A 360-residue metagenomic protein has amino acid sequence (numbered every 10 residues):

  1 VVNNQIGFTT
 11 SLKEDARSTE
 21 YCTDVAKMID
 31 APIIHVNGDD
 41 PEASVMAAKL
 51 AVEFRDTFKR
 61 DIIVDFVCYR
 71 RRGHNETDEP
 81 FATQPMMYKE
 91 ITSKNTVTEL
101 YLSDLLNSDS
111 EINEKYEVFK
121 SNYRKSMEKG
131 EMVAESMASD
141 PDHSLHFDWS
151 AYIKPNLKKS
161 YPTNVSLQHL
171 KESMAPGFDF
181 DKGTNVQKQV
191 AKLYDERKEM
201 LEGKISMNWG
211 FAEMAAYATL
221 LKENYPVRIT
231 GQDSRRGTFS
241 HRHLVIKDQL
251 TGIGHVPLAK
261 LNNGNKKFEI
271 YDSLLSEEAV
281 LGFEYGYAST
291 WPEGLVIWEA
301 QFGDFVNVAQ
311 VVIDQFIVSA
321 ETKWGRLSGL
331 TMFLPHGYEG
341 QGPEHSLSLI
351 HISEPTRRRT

Functional and structural regions predicted by a protein language model:
V1, I63-D65, R228, L295-I297 (+1 more regions): Structural motif
V1-D24, I33-K59, W209-A216, T238-R326: Thiamine diphosphate
V2-A134, D304, E339-G340, R357: Glycine-rich ThDP/TPP pyrophosphate-binding loop and its adjacent helix/strand module within ThDP-dependent enzymes
N4-I6, D65-P80, E117-S126, M137-K154 (+3 more regions): A glycine-rich phosphate-binding loop feature that marks nucleotide/adenosyl-phosphate handling sites
Q5, V25-I29, A47-F54, F58 (+13 more regions): Generic, well-ordered alpha-helical scaffold segments in large soluble proteins
I6-T10, M28-G38, T83-M87, K159 (+6 more regions): Glycine- and acidic
E114-V227, R357: Hard-cation-handling environments
I350-T360: Single conserved hydrophobic/aromatic residue that forms the stacking wall/gate of nucleotide- or nucleobase-binding
